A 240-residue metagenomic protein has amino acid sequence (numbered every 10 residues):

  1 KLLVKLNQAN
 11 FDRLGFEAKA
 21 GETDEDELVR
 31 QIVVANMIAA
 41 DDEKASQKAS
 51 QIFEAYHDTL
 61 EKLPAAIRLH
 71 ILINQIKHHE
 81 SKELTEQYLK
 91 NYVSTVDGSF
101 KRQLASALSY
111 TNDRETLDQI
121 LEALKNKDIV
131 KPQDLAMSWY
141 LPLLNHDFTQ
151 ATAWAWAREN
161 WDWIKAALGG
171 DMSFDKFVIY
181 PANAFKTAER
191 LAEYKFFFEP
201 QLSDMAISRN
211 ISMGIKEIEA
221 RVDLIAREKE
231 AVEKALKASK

Functional and structural regions predicted by a protein language model:
K1-K240: Long, ordered, helix-rich scaffold segments
